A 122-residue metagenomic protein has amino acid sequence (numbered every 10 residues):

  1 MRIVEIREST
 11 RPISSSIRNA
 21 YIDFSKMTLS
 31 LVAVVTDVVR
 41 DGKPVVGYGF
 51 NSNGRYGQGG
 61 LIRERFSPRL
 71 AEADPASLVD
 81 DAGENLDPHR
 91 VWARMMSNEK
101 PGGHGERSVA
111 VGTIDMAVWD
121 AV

Functional and structural regions predicted by a protein language model:
M1-R55, G59: Structured beta-strand/loop patches that form or line metal/cofactor-binding pockets in enzymes
V39-V122: Metal- or metallocofactor-binding catalytic centers and their adjacent structured scaffolds across diverse enzyme
